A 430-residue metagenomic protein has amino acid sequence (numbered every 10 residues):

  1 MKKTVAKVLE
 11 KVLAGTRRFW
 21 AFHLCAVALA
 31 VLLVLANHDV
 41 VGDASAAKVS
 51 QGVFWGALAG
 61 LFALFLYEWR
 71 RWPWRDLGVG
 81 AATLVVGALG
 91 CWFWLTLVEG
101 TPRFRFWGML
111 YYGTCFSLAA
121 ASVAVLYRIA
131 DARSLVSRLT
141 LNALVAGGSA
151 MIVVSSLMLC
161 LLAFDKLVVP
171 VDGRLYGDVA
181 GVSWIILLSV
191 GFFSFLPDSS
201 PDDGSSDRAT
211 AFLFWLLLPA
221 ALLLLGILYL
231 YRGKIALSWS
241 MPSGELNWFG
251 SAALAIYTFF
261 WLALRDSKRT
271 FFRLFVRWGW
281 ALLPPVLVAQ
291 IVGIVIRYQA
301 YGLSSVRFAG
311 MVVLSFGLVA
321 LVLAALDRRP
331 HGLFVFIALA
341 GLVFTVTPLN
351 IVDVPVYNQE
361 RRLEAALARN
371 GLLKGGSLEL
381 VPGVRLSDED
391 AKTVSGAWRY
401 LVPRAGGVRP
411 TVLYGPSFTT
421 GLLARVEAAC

Functional and structural regions predicted by a protein language model:
M1-W74, V86-L89: N-terminal signal-anchor module of multipass membrane proteins
A14-A26, V49-S50, R71-V85, R138-A150 (+5 more regions): Membrane-interfacial loop-to-transmembrane alpha-helix junctions, especially the N-terminal start
L35-F54, R70-R75, L95-G113, D165-V179 (+2 more regions): Membrane-helix interface and helix-disruption motif detector
R71-T83, G90-L213: Membrane-interface helix-loop-helix junctions at boundaries between adjacent transmembrane segments
S156, F275-D327: Membrane-embedded alpha-helical segments of integral membrane proteins
R329-V352: Internal/C-terminal transmembrane anchor helices
F344-N370: Hydrophobic alpha-helical transmembrane segments in integral membrane proteins
L373-C430: Extracytosolic and intramembrane catalytic regions of membrane-associated proteins in envelope/secretory systems
